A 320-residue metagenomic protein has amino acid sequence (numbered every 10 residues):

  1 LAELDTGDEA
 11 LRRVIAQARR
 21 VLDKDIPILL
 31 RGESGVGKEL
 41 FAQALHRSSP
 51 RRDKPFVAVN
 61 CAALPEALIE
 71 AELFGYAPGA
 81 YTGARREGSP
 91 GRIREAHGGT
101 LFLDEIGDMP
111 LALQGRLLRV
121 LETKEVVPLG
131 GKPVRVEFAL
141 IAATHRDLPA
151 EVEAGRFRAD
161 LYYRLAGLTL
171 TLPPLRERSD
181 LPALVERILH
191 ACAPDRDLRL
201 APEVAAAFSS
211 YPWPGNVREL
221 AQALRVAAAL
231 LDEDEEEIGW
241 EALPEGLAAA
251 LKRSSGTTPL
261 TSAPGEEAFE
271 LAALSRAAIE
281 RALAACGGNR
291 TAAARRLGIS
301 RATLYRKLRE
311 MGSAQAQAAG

Functional and structural regions predicted by a protein language model:
L1-R135, L140-R146, E151, P174-L175 (+1 more regions): AAA+ ATPase active-site-proximal loops
I28, G37, Q43, L198 (+2 more regions): Bacterial C-terminal helix-turn-helix
K38, E245-P264: Linker/hinge segments immediately adjacent to helix-turn-helix/homeobox DNA-binding domains
P65, E70-A71, E153-C192: Conserved AAA+ ATPase core "coupling" helix
L224, L231-L251: Conserved C-terminal helix/linker of AAA+ ATPases
